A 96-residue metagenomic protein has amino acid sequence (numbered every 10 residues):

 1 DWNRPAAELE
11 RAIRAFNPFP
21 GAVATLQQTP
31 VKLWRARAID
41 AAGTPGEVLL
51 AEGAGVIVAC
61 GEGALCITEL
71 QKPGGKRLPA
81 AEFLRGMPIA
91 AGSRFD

Functional and structural regions predicted by a protein language model:
W2-D96: An anion-binding loop in the catalytic cleft
